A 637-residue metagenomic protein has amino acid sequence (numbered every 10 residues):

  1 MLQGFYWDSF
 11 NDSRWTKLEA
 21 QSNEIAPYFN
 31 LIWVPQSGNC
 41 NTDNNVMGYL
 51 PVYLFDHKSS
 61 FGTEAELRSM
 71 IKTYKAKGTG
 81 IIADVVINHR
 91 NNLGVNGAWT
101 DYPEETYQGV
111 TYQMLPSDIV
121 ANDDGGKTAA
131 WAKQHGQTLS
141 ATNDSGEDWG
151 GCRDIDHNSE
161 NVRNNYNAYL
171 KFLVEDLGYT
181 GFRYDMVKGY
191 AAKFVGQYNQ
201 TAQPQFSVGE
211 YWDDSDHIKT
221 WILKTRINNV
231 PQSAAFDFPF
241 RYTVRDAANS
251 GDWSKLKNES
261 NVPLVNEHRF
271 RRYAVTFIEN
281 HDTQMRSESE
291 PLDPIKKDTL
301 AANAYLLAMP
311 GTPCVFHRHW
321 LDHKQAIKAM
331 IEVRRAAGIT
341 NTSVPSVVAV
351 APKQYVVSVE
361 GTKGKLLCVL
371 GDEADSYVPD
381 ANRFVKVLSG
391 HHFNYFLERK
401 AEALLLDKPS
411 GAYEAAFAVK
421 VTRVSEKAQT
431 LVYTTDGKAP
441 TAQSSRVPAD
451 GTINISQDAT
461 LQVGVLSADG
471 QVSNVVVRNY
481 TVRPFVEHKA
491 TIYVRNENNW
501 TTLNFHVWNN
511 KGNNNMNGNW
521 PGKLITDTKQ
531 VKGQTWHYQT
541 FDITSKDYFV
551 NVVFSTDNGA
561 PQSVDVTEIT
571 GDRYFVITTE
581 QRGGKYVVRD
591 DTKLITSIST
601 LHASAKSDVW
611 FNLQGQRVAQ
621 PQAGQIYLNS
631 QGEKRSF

Functional and structural regions predicted by a protein language model:
M1-W149, I155, K188-G209, F554: Acidic/aromatic-lined carbohydrate-recognition and catalytic surfaces of CAZymes acting on diverse glycans
M1-W7, K17-A26, Q36-G38, D43-L50 (+4 more regions): Active-site-proximal helices and loops of the catalytic beta/alpha 8
K400-V486: Short, compositionally stereotyped local motifs that mark structural "simplifiers"
A439-T452, E497-S545, D557-V566: Aromatic-rich carbohydrate-binding modules that target alpha-glucans
T452-T460, I543-Y548, P621-A623: Surface-exposed, short loops/turns at beta-strand junctions within beta-sandwich domains
V465-S467, T556, N629: Conserved structural position at the C-terminal beta-strand of extracellular beta-sandwich adhesion modules
K593-Q614: Residue-level detector of functionally pivotal "anchor" positions at catalytic/ligand-binding pockets or at interdomain
I626-F637: C-terminal tail/sorting-segment detector
